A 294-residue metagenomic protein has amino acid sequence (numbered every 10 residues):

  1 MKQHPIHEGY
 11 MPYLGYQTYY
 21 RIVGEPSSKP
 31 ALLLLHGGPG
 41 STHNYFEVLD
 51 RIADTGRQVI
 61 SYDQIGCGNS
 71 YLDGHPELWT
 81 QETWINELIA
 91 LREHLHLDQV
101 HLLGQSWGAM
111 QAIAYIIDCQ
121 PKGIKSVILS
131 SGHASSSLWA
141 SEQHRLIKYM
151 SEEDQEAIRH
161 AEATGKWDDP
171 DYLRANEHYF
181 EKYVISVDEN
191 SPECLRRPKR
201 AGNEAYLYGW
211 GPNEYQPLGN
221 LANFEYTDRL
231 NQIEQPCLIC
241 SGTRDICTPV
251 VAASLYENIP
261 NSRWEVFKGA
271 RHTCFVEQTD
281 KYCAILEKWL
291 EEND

Functional and structural regions predicted by a protein language model:
M1-Q17: N-terminal cap/lid segment of alpha/beta-hydrolase-fold proteins
Y16-D73: Conserved HGGG/HGGXW glycine-rich cap/lid loop of the alpha/beta-hydrolase fold
S61-W107: Active-site loop/oxyanion-hole signature of alpha/beta-hydrolase fold enzymes
D98-E142: Conserved hydrolase catalytic core segment
K125-K166: Flexible "cap/lid" loop of the alpha/beta hydrolase fold
K148-Y149, E156-Q235: Alpha/beta-hydrolase
N220, T227-A270: Conserved loop-alpha-helix segment in the C-terminal half of the alpha/beta-hydrolase fold that carries the catalytic
S262-D294: Catalytic active-site module of serine/aspartate enzymes centered on a nucleophile-bearing elbow/loop
